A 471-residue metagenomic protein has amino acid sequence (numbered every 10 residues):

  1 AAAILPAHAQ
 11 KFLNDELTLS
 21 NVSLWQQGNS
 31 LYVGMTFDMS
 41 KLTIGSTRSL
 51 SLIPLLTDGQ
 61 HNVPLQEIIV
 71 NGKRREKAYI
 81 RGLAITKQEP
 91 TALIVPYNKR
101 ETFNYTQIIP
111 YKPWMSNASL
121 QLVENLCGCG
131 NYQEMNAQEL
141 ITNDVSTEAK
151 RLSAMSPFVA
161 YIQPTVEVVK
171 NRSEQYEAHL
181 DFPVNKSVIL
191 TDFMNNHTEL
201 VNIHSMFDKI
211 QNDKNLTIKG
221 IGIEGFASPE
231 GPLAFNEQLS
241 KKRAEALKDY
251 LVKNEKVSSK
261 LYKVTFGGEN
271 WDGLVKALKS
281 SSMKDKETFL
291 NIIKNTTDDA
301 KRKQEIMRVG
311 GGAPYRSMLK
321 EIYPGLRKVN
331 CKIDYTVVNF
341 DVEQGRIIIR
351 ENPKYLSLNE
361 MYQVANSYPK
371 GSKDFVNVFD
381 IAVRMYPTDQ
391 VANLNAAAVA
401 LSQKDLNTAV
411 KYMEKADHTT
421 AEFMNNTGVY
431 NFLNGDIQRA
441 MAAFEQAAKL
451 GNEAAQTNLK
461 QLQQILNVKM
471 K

Functional and structural regions predicted by a protein language model:
A1-K471: N-terminal targeting segments with Sec-dependent signals, encompassing both cleavable signal peptides and non-cleavable
